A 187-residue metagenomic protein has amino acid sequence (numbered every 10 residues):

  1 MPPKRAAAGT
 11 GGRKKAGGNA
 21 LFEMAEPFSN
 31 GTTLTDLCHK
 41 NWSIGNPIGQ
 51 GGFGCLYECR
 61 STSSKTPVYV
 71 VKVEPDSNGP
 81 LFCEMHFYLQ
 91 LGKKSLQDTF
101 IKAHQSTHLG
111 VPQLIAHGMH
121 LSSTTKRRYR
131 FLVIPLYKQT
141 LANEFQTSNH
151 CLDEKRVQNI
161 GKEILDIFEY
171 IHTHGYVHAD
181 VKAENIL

Functional and structural regions predicted by a protein language model:
P2-H39, G45-N46: Juxta-kinase regulatory segment immediately upstream of eukaryotic protein kinase catalytic domains
G45-G51, L56: Protein kinase glycine-rich loop
C55, C59-D98: ATP-binding glycine-rich loop module of kinase domains
L96-D98, T107-V111: Non-catalytic scaffold residues of the protein kinase domain
L109-D153: Conserved structural core of kinase catalytic domains
I160-G161: Activation segment signature within eukaryotic-like protein kinase domains
I164-I171: Conserved hydrophobic alpha-helix
H172-L187: Catalytic-loop of the protein kinase fold
